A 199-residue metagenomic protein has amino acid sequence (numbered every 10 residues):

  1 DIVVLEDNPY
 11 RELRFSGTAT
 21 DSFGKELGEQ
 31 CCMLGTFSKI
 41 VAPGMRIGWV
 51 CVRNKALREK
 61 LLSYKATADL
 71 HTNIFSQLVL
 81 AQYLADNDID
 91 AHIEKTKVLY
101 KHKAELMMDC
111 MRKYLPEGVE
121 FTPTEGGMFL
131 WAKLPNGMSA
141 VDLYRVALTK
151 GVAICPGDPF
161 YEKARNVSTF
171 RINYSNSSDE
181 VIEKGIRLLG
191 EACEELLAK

Functional and structural regions predicted by a protein language model:
D1-K199: PLP-dependent class I/II
